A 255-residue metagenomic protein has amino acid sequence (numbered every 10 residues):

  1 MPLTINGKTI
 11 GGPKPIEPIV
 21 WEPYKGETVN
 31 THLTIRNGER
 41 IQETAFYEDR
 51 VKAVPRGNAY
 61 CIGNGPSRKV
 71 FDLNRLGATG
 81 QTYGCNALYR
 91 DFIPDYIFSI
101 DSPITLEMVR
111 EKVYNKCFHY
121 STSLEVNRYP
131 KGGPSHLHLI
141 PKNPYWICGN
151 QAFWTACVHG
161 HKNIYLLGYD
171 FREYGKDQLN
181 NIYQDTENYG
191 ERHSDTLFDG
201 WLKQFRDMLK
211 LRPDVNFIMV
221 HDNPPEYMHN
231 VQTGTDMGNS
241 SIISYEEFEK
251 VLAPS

Functional and structural regions predicted by a protein language model:
P2-S255: Metal-ion/cofactor- or nucleotide/acyl-coenzyme-handling active-site neighborhoods
